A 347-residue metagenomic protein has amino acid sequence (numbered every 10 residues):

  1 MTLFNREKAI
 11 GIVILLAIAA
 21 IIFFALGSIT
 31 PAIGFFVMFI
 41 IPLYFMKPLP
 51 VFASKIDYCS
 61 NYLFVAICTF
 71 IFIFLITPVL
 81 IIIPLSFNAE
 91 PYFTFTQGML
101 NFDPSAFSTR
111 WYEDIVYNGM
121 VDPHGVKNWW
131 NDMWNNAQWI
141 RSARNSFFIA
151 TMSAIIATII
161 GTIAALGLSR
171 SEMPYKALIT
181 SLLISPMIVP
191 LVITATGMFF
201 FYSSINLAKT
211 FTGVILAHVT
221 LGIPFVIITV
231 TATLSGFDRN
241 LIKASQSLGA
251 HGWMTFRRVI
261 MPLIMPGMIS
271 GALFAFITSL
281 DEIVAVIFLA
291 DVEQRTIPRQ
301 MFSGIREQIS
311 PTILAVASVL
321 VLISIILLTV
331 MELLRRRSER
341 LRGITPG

Functional and structural regions predicted by a protein language model:
T2-L85, I179: N-terminal signal-anchor/first transmembrane alpha helix
L3-F4, G34-F35, F39-I56, L63 (+4 more regions): C-terminal transmembrane helix and the adjacent membrane-cytosol boundary/short C-terminal tail of inner/organellar
F24-L43, H124-G167: Transmembrane alpha-helix signature in integral membrane proteins
Y44-C59, F148-L183, F200, M331-R336: Transmembrane-helix boundary motif in ABC transporter permease subunits
S60, E90, P104-P123, L280-R337: Interhelical loop and adjacent transmembrane-helix boundary motif in polytopic membrane transport permeases
F70, T77-N135, A290-V292: Short membrane-interfacial helix/loop motifs at transmembrane-helix boundaries
I76-V79, V219, I227-T231, F237-R239 (+1 more regions): Transmembrane alpha-helices
F87-F95, T196, F200-F201, H218 (+3 more regions): Non-cytoplasmic
